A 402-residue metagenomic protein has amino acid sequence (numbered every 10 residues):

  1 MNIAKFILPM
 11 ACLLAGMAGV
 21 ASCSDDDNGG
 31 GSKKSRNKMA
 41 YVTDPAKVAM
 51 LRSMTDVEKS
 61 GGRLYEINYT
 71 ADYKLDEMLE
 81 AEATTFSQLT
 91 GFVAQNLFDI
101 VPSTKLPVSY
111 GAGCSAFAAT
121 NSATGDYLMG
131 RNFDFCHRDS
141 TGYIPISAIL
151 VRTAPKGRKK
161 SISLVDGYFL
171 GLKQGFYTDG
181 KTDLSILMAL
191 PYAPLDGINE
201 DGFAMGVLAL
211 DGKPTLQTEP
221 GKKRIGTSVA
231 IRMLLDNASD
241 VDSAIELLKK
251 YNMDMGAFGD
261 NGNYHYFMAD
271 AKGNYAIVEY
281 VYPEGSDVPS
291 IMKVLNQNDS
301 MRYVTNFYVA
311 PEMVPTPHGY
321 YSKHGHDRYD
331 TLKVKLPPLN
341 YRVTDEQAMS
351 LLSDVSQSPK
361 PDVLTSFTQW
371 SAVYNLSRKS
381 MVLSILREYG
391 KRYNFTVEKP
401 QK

Functional and structural regions predicted by a protein language model:
M1-L8: Bacterial N-terminal signal peptides that target proteins for export
L8-M17: Hydrophobic helical h-region of N-terminal Sec-dependent signal peptides in bacterial secretory/periplasmic proteins
A18-S22: C-terminal motif of bacterial Sec signal peptides marking the signal peptidase cleavage site
C23-S239, M253-D254, L339-K402: N-terminal mature-domain region immediately after signal-peptide cleavage in secreted/organellar precursors
E246-A257, Y266: Secretory/export targeting leaders with adjacent low-complexity proregions
D260-E312: Extended amphipathic alpha-helical segments with heptad-repeat/coiled-coil character used for oligomerization, fusion
P317, Y321-D345: Long, charge-rich alpha-helical interaction segments
